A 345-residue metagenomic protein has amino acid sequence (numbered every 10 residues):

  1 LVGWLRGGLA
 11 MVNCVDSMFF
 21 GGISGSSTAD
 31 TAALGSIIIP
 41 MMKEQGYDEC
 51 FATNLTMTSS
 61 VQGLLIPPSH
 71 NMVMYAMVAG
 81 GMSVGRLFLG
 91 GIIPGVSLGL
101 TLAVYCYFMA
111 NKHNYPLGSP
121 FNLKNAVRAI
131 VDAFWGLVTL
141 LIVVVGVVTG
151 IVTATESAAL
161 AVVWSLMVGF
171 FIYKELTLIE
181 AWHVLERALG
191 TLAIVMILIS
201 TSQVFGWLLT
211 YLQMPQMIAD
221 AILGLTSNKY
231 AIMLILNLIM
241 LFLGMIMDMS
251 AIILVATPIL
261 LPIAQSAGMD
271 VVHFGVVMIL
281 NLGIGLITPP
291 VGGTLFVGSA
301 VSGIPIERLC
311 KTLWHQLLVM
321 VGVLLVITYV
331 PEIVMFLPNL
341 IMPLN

Functional and structural regions predicted by a protein language model:
L1-N345: Alpha-helical transmembrane segments of multi-pass membrane transport proteins
